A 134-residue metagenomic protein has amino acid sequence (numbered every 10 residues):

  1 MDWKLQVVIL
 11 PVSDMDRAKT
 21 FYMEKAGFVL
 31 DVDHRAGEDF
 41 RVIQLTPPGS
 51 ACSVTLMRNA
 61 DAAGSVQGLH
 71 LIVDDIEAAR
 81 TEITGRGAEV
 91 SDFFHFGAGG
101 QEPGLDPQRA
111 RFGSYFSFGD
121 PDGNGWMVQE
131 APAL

Functional and structural regions predicted by a protein language model:
M1-K19, V66-L69, M127-L134: N-terminal beta-strand motif that seeds the catalytic metal site of vicinal oxygen chelate
D2-W3, I9-C52, A60, A78 (+1 more regions): Core segments of cupin and vicinal oxygen chelate
D14, D75, D120: Acidic di-acidic motifs
V29-Q67, V73, D92, A110-F112 (+1 more regions): Conserved short beta-strand elements that form part of the metal-binding/catalytic scaffold of enzyme active sites
H34, L71, T81-L134: Vicinal oxygen chelate
